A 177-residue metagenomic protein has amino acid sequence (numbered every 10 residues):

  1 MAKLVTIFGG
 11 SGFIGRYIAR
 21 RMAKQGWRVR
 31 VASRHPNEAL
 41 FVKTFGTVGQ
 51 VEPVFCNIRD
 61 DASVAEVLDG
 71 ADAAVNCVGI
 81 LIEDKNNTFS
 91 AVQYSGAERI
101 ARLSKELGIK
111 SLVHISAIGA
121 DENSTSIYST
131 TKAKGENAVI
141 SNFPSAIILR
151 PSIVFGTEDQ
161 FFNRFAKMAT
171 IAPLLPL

Functional and structural regions predicted by a protein language model:
L4, D72-A73, S111: Structural motif
L4-W27: N-terminal Rossmann NAD(P)H-binding glycine-rich loop of SDR-like oxidoreductase domains
G9, S33, S116: Short beta-strand/turn micro-motifs composed of small residues that flank or help shape donor/cofactor-binding pockets
W27-N37: Conserved glycine-rich Rossmann-like NAD(P)H-binding loop of the short-chain dehydrogenase/reductase
R28, I80-G156: Conserved Rossmann-fold NAD(P)-dependent oxidoreductase catalytic core, especially the SDR/UDP-sugar
N37-R99, L103-E106, I118-E122: NAD(P)H-binding glycine-rich loop region in Rossmannoid oxidoreductase-like domains and their noncatalytic homologs
G156-R164: Glycine/proline-rich active-site loop of Rossmann-fold NAD(P)-dependent oxidoreductases
K167-L177: A conserved pocket-lining segment of Rossmann-fold NAD(P)-dependent short-chain dehydrogenase/reductase
